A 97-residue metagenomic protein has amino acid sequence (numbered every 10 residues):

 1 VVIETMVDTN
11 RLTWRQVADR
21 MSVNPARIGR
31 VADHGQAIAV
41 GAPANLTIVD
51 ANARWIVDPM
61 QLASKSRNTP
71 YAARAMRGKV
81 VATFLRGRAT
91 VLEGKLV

Functional and structural regions predicted by a protein language model:
V1-A53: His/Asp/Glu-enriched, well-ordered alpha-helical/loop segment that forms or immediately abuts the divalent-metal
V40-K95: C-terminal cap of metal-dependent C-N hydrolases
